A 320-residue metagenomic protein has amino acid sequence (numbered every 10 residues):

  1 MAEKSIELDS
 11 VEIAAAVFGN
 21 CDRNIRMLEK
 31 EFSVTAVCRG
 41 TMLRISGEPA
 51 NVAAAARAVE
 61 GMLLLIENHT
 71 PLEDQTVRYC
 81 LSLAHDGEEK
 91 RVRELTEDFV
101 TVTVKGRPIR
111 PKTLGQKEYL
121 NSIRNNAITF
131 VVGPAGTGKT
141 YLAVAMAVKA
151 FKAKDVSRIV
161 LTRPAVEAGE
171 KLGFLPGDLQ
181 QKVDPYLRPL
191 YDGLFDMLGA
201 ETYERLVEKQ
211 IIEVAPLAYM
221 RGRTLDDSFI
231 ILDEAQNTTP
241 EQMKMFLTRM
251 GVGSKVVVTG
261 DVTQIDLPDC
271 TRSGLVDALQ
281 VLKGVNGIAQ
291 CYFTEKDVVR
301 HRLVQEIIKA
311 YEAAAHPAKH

Functional and structural regions predicted by a protein language model:
M1-A16: Short glycine-/aliphatic-rich beta-strand segments at the starts of folded cytosolic domains
A2, I6, T70, E88-L95 (+3 more regions): Intrinsically disordered, low-complexity mixed-charge segments
I13-K30: Short amphipathic alpha-helix segments
V17, N24, A55-A58, M243-F246: Hydrophobic side chains in well-ordered alpha-helices
E29-V37: A short, structured beta-strand/loop element
V37-T96: Interdomain "pre-motor" coupling segment immediately N-terminal to P-loop NTPase/helicase cores
M42, V104-T137, Y141-L232, Q236-H320: Conserved helicase motor core of SF1/SF2 NTP-dependent helicases
H85-R107, P111-L114: Conserved loop-to-helix interface motifs that mediate assembly, gating, or partner/ligand docking in ancient ring
